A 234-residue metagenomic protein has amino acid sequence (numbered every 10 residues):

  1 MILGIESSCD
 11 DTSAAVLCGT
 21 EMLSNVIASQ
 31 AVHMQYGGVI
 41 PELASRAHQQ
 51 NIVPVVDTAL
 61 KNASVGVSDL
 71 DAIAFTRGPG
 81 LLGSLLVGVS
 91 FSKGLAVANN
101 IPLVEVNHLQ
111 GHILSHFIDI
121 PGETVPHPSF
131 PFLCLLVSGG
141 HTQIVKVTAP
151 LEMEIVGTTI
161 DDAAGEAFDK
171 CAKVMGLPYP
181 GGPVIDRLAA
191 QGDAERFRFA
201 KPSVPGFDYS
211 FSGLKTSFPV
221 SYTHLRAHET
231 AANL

Functional and structural regions predicted by a protein language model:
I2-G4, A72-A74, S84, H127 (+1 more regions): Short glycine-aspartate micro-motif
I2-P79, H108, H112: N-terminal beta-alpha supersecondary unit
S7-S8, N25, P128-S129, V137 (+1 more regions): A short helix-loop
T12-L17, C134, T142-K146: Short beta-strand scaffold segments in enzyme catalytic cores
F75-N99, I118: Short Gly/Thr/Asp-enriched flexible loops that form oxyanion-binding sites at enzyme active sites
K93-H112: Short, acidic/small-residue loops that bind anionic groups at enzyme active sites
V106-F132: Conserved phosphate-binding catalytic cores of ATP/NTP-utilizing and phosphoryl-transfer enzymes
H224, A231-L234: Single conserved hydrophobic/aromatic residue that forms the stacking wall/gate of nucleotide- or nucleobase-binding
